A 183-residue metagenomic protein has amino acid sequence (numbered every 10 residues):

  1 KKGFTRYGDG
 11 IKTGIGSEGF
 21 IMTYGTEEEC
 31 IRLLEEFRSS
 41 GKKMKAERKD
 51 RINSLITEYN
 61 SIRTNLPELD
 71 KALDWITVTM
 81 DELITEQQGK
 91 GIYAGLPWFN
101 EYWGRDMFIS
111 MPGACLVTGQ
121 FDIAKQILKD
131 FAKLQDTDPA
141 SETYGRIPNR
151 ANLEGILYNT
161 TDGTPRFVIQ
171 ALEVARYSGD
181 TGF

Functional and structural regions predicted by a protein language model:
K1-N100, T181-F183: Acidic/polar, glycine-enriched structural segments that form the non-catalytic walls/loops of the carbohydrate-binding
N100-M107, M111-F183: Aromatic-rich carbohydrate-recognition surfaces in CAZymes
